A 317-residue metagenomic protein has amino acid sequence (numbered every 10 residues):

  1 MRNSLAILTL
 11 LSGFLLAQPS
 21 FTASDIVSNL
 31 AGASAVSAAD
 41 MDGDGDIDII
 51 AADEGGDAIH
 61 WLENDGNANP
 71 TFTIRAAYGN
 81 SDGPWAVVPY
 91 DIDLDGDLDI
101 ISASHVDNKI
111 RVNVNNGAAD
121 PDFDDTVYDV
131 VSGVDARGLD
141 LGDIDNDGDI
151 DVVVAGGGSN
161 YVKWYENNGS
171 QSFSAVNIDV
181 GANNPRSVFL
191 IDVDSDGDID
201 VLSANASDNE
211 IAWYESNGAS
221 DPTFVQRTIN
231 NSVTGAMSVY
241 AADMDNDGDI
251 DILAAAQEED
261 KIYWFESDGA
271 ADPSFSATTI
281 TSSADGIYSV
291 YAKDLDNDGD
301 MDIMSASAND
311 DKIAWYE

Functional and structural regions predicted by a protein language model:
M1-Q18: Sec-dependent, cleavable N-terminal signal peptides
Q18-A31, E63-D82, V114-V134, E166-N183 (+3 more regions): Blade-edge motifs of beta-propeller repeat domains
A33, G56, P84, A136 (+7 more regions): Short coil/loop residues immediately preceding or within conserved phosphate-binding loops of NTP-utilizing enzyme
S34-M41, W85-L94, R137-I144, R186-S195 (+2 more regions): Beta-propeller blade termini
G45-I47, G96-L98, G148-I150, G197-I199 (+2 more regions): Glycine-aliphatic tripeptides that mark coil-to-beta-strand junctions in extracellular and membrane proteins
I49-D53, I100-S104, V152-G156, V201-N205 (+2 more regions): Hydrophobic beta-strand segments that make up the repeating blades of beta-propeller and related beta-repeat
A58-L62, K109-N113, Y161-Y165, E210-Y214 (+2 more regions): A short loop-to-beta-strand structural motif that recurs across blades of beta-propeller domains
